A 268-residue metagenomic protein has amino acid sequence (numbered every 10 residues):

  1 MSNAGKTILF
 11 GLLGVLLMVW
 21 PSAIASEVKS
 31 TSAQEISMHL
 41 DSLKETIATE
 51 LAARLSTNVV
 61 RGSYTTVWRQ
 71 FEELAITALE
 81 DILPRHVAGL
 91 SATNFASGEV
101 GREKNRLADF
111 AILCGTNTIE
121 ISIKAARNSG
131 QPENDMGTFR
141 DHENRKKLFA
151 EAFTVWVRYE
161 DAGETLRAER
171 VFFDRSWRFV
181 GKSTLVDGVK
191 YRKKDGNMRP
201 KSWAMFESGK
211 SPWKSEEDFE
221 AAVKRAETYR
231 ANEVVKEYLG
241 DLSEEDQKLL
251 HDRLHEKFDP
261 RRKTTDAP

Functional and structural regions predicted by a protein language model:
M1, W20-S22: Short, intrinsically disordered, low-complexity terminal segments
M1-L9: Bacterial N-terminal signal peptides that target proteins for export
I8-L9, N105-L107: Short beta-strand-initiation
G11-V19: Bacterial N-terminal signal peptides
A25-R106, L113-I119, A125-P268: Nucleic-acid endonuclease domains
